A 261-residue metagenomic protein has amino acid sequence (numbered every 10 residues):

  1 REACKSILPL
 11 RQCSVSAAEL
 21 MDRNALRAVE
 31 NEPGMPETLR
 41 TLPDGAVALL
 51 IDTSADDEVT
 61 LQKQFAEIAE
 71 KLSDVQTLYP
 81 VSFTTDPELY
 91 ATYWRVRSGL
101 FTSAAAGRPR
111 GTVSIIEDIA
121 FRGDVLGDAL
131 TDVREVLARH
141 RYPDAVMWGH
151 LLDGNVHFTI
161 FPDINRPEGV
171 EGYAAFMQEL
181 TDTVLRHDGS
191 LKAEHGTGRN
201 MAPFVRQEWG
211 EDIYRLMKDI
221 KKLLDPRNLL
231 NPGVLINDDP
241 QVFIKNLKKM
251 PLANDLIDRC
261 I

Functional and structural regions predicted by a protein language model:
R1-A193, T197-I261: Noncatalytic alpha-helical scaffold of FAD-dependent oxidoreductases
